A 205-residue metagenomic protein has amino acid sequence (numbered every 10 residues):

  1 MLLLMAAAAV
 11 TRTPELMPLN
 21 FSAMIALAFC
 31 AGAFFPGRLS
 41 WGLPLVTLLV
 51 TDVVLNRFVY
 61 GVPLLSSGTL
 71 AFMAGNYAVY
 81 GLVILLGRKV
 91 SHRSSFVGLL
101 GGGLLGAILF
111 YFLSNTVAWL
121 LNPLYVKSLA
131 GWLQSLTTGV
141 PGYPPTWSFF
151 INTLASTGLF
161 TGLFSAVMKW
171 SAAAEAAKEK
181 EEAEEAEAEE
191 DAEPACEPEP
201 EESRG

Functional and structural regions predicted by a protein language model:
M1-P44: Hydrophobic transmembrane alpha-helices
L4, W41-T51, L100-A107, F164: Central hydrophobic cores of alpha-helical transmembrane segments in multi-pass integral membrane proteins
V10-T11, C30-R38, L82-S94, A166-E175: Structural signal for the C-terminal ends of transmembrane alpha-helices and the immediately following loop
T11-N20, V46-L85: Interfacial aromatic-anchored transmembrane helix boundaries in multi-pass membrane proteins
A23-A28, G75-V83, S156, F160: Hydrophobic core segments of transmembrane alpha-helices in multi-pass, intramembrane catalytic enzymes
L64-Y111, S165: Short helix-perturbing small/polar motifs within transmembrane alpha-helices
S94-A173, A177-K178: Membrane-embedded alpha-helical hairpins and interfacial helices in multi-pass inner-membrane proteins
A172-G205: Membrane-interfacial, low-structure loops and terminal tails that flank and connect transmembrane helices in multi-pass
